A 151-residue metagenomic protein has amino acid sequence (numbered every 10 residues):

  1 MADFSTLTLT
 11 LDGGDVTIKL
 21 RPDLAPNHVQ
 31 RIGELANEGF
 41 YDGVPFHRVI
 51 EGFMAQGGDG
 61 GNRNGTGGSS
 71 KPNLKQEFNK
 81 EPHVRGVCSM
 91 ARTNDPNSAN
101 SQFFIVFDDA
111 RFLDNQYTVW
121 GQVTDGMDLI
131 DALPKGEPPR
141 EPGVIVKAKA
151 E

Functional and structural regions predicted by a protein language model:
M1-E151: Cyclophilin-like peptidyl-prolyl cis-trans isomerases
